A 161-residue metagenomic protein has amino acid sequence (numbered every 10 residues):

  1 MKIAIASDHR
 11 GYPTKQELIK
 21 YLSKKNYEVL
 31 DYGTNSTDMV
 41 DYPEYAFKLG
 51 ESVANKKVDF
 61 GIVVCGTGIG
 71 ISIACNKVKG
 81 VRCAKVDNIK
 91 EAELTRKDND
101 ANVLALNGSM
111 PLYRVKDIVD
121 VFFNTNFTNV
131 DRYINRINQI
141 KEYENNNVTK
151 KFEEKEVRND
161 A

Functional and structural regions predicted by a protein language model:
A4-K24: Glycine-rich phosphate/diphosphate-binding loop of Rossmann-like nucleotide-binding domains
A6, R10-P13, I89-A161: C-terminal binding/interaction regions
A6, Y32, V64-C65, V86 (+1 more regions): Structural motif
Q16-I19, I73-K77, D117: Short amphipathic alpha-helical segments
E28-M39: A short beta-strand-loop structural module common to alpha/beta enzyme folds
Y45, L49-K85: Helix-adjacent hinge/juxtasegments
